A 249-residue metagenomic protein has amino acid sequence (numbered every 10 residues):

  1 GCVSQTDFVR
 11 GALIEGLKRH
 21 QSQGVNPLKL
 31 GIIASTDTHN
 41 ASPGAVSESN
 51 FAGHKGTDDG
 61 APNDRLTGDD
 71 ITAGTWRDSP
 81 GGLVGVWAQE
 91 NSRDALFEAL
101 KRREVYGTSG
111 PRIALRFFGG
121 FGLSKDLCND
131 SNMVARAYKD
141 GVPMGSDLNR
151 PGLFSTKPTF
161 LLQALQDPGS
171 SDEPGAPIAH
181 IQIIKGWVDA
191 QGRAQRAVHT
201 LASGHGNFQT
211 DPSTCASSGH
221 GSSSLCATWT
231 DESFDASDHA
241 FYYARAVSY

Functional and structural regions predicted by a protein language model:
G1-Y249: C-terminal functional module detector
